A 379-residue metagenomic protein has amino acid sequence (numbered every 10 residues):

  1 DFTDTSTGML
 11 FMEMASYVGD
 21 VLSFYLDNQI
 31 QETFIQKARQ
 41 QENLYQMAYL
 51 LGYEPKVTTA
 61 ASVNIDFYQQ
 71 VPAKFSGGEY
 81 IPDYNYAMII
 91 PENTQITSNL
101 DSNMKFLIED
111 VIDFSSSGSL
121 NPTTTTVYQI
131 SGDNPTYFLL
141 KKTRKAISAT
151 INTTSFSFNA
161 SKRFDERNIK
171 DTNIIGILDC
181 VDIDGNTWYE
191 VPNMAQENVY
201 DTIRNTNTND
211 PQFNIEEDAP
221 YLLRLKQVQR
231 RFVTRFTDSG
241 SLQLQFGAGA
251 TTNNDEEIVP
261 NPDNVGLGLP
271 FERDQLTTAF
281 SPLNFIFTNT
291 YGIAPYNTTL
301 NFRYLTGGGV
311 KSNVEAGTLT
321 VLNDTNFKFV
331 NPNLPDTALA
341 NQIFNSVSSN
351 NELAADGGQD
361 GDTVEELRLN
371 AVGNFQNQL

Functional and structural regions predicted by a protein language model:
D1-L379: Signature of Asx- and small-polar-rich beta-strand/turn repeats characteristic of beta-solenoid architectures
